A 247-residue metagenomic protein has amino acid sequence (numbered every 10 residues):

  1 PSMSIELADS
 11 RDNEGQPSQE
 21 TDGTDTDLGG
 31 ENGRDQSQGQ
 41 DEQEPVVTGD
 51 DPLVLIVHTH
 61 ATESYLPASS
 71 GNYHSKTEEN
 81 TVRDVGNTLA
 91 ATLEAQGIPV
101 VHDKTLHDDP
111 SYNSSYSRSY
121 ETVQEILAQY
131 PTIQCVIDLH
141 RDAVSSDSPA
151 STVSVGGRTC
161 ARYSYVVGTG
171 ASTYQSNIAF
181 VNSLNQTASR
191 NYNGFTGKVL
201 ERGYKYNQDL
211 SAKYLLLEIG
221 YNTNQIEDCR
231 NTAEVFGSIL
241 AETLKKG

Functional and structural regions predicted by a protein language model:
P1-V57, Y65-A68: Non-catalytic propeptide/linker segments at domain boundaries
G49-D51, A95, P131-Q134, C160-R162 (+1 more regions): Extracytoplasmic
L53-H58, P99-V101, C135-D138, S164-V166 (+1 more regions): Soluble periplasmic/extracytoplasmic beta-strand elements of cell-envelope proteins
A68-V82, T105-S115, V167-Q175, E218-E227: Second-shell loop/turn segments in exported
K76, V144-S172, S176, V181: A short, glycine/acidic-enriched catalytic loop
K76-T152: Catalytic-core regions of hydrolytic enzymes
T173-L200: Active-site-adjacent substrate-binding region of metalloamidase/peptidase-like peptide-processing proteins
G197-G247: Active-site-adjacent mobile loop/cap segments within catalytic or ligand-binding domains
